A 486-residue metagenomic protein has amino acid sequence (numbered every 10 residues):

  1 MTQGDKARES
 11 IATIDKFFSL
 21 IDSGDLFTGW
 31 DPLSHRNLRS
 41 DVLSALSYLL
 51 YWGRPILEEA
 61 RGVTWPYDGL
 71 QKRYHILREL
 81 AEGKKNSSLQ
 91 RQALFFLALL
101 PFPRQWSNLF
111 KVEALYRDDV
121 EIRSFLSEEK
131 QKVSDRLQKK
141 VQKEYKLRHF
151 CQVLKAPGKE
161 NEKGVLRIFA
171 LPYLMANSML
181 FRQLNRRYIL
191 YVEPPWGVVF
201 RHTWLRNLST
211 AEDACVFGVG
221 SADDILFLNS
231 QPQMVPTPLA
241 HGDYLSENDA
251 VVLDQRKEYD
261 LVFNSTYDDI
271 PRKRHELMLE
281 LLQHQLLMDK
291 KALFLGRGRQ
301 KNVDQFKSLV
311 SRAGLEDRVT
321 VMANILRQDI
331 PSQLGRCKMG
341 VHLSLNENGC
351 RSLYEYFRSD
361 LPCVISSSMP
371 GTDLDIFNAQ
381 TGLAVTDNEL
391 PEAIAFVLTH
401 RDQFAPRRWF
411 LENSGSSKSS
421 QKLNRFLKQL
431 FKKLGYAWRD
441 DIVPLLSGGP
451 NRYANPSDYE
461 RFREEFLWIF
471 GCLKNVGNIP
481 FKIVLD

Functional and structural regions predicted by a protein language model:
M1-N185, Q421, R425, N478-D486: N-terminal pre-catalytic "stem/leader" segment of glycosyltransferase-like enzymes
V165-D260, Y267: Catalytic core of nucleotide-activated saccharide and alditol-phosphate transferases
A250-K273, L279-H284, A292-L293: Conserved donor-binding/catalytic core segment of Leloir-type glycosyltransferases
D304-I325: Nucleotide-activated donor-binding/catalytic signature segment of Leloir-type glycosyltransferases, i.e., the conserved
G335-N348: Acidic donor-binding loop of glycosyltransferase active sites
P362-S367: Short hydrophobic beta-strand element within catalytic cores of glycosyltransferases and related nucleotide-activated
D373-F396: Change "using UDP/GDP/dTDP sugars" to "using nucleotide sugars
L398-F470: A charged, aromatic-enriched C-terminal amphipathic alpha-helix characteristic of glycosyltransferases across folds
